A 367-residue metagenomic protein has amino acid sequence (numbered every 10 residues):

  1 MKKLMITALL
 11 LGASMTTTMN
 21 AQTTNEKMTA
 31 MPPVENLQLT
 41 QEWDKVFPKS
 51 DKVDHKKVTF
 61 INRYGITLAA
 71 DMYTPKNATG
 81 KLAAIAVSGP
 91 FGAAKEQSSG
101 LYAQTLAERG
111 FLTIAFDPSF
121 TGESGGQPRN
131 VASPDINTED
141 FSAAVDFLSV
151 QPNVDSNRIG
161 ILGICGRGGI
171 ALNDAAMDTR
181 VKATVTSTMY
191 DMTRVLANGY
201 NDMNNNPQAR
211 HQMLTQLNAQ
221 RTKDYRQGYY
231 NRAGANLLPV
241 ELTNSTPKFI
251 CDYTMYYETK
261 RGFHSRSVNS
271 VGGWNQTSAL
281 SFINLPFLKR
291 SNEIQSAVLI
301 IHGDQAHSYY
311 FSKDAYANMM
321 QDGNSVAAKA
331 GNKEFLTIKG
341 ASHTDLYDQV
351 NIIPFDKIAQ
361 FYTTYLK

Functional and structural regions predicted by a protein language model:
P32-G80, Y347: N-terminal cap/lid segment of alpha/beta-hydrolase-fold proteins
K81-P90: Short beta-strand element of the alpha/beta-hydrolase
G92-Q104, P118, S312: The serine-hydrolase catalytic nucleophile loop
T105-G125: Conserved alpha/beta-hydrolase
V131-P152: Alpha/beta-hydrolase active-site loop
L172-Y256: Alpha/beta-hydrolase-fold enzymes
I294, I300-H302: Short beta-strand/loop motif that positions the catalytic acidic residue of the alpha/beta-hydrolase fold
A341-I352: Catalytic histidine-centered segment of alpha/beta-hydrolase-like enzymes
